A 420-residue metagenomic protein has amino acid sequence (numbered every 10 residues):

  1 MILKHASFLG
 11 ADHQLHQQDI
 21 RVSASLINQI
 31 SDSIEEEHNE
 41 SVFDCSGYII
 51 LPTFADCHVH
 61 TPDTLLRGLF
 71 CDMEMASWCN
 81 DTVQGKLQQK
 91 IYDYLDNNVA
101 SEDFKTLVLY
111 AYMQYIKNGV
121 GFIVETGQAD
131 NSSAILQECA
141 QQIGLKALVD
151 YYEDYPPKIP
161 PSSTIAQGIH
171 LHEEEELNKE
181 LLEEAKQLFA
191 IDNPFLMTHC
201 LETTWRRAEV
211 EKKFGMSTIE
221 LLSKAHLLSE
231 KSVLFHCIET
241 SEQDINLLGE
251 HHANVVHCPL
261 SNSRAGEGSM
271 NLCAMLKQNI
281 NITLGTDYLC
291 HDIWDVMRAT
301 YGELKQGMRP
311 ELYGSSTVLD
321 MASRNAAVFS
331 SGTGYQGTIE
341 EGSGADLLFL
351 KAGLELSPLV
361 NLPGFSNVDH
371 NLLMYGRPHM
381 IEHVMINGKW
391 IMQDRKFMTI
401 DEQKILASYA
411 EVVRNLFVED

Functional and structural regions predicted by a protein language model:
M1-E37, Y48-I50: N-terminal metal-binding scaffold of metallo-dependent hydrolase/deaminase domains
M1-K4, E36-D81, L109, K117: Replace "His-x-His-based motif
A6, I20, S25, G47 (+13 more regions): Divalent metal-coordination and catalytic microenvironments
L65-F104, G144, C200, T204-S229 (+2 more regions): Active-site gating loops and adjacent loop-to-helix segments of metal-dependent hydrolytic enzymes
L69-I143, P161, A410-V418: Alpha-helical scaffold segments that flank or form the walls of functional sites
A129-I238: Metal-coordinating catalytic core of metallo-dependent amide/deamination hydrolases
K224-L227, K231, N271-L356: His/Asp/Glu-enriched, well-ordered alpha-helical/loop segment that forms or immediately abuts the divalent-metal
G344-L406: C-terminal cap of metal-dependent C-N hydrolases
